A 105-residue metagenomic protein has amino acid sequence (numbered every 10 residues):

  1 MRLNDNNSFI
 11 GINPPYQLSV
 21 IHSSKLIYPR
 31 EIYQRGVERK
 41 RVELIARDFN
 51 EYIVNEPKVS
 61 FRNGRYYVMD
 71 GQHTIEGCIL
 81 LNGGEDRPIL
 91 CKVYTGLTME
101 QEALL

Functional and structural regions predicted by a protein language model:
M1-M69, H73-T95: Short alpha-helix boundary/capping and kink motifs at helix termini
T98-L105: Hydrophobic alpha-helical segments and helix pairs
